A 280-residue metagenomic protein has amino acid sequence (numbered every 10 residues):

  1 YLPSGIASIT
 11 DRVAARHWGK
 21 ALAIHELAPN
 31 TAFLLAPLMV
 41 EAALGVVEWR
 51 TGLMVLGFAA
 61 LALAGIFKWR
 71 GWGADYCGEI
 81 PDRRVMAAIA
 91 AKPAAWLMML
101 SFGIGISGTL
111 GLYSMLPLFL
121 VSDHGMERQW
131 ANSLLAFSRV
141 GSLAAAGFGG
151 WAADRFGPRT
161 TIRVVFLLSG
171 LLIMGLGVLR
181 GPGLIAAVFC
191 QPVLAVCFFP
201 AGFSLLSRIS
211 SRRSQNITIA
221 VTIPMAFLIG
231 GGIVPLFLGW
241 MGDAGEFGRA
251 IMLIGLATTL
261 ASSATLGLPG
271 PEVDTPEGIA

Functional and structural regions predicted by a protein language model:
Y1-L27: Cytoplasmic helix-loop-helix junction between adjacent transmembrane helices in 12-TM secondary transporters
H25-K68: Helix-loop-helix hairpin linking two adjacent transmembrane segments in secondary transporters
F58-Y76, A264-L268: C-terminal membrane-cytosol helix-exit motif in multi-pass small-molecule transporters
W72-M98: Juxtamembrane intracellular "pre-TM" segments in multi-pass secondary transporters
A94-L143: Extracytoplasmic gate region of multi-pass secondary transporters
A146-G157, G242: Helix-to-loop junctions at the C-terminal end of transmembrane segments in multipass secondary transporters
R159-G202: C-terminal transmembrane helical hairpin of 12-TM major facilitator-type secondary transporters
R212-A244: A late C-terminal transmembrane helix in Major Facilitator Superfamily
